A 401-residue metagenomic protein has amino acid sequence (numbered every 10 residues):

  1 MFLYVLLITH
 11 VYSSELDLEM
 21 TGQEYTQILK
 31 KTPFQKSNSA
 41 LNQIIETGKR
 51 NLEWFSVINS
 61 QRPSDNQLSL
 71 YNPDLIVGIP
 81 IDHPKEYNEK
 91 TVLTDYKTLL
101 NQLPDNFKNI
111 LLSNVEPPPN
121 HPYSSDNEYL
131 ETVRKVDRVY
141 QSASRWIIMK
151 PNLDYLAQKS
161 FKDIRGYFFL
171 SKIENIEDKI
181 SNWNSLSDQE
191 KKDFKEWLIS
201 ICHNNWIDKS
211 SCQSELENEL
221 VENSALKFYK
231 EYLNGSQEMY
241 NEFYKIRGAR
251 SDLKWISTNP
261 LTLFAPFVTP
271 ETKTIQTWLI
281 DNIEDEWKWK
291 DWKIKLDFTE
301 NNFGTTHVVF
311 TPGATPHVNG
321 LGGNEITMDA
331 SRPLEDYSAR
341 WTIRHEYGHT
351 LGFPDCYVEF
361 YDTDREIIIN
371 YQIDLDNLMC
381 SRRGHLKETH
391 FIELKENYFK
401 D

Functional and structural regions predicted by a protein language model:
M1-E15: Classical Sec-dependent N-terminal signal peptides that target proteins to the secretory pathway
V11-N282: N-terminal low-structure segments adjacent to metalloprotease catalytic domains across cellular compartments
F264-N319: Auxiliary, metal-adjacent structural segments of Zn-dependent hydrolase domains
I275, L279, A339-Y347, L386-K395: Stable alpha-helical elements in mature extracytoplasmic
E284-W292, H349-C356, F399: Sec-exported extracytoplasmic/periplasmic mature domains
G323-R344: Short pre-active-site segment immediately N-terminal to the catalytic Zn-binding motif
R340-W341, Y347-D364: Catalytic Zn2+-binding segment of zinc metalloproteases
T363-D401: Post-HExxH zinc-binding segment in Zn-dependent metallohydrolases
